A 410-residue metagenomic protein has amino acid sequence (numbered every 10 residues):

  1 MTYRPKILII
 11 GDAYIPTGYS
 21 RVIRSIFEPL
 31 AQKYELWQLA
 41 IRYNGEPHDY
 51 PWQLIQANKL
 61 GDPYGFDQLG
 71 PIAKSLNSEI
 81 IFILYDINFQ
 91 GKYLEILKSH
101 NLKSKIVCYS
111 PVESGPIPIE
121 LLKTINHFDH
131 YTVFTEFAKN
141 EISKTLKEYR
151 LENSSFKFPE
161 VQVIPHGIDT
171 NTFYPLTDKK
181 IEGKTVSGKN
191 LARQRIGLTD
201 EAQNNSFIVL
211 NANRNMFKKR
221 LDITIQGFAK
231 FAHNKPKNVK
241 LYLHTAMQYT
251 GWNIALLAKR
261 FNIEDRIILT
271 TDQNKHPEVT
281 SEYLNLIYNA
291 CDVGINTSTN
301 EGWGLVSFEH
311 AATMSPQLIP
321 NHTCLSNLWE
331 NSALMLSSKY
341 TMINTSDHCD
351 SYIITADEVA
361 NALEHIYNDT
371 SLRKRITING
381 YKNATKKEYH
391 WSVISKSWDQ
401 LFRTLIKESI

Functional and structural regions predicted by a protein language model:
L8, E201-K219, I225-F228, L241-Y242: Conserved donor-binding/catalytic core segment of Leloir-type glycosyltransferases
S20-R24, M216-K230, W252: A conserved mid-protein helix/loop that constitutes part of the nucleotide-sugar donor-binding site
F137, G167: Carbohydrate-associated surface elements
Y174-D200: A short helix/loop element that forms part of the nucleotide-sugar donor recognition site in Leloir-type
G251-L286: Nucleotide-activated donor-binding/catalytic signature segment of Leloir-type glycosyltransferases, i.e., the conserved
T299: Aromatic "clamp/platform" in nucleotide-sugar-dependent glycosyltransferases that forms part of the donor/acceptor
S326-H365: Change "using UDP/GDP/dTDP sugars" to "using nucleotide sugars
I354, E358-V359, N368-Q400: A charged, aromatic-enriched C-terminal amphipathic alpha-helix characteristic of glycosyltransferases across folds
